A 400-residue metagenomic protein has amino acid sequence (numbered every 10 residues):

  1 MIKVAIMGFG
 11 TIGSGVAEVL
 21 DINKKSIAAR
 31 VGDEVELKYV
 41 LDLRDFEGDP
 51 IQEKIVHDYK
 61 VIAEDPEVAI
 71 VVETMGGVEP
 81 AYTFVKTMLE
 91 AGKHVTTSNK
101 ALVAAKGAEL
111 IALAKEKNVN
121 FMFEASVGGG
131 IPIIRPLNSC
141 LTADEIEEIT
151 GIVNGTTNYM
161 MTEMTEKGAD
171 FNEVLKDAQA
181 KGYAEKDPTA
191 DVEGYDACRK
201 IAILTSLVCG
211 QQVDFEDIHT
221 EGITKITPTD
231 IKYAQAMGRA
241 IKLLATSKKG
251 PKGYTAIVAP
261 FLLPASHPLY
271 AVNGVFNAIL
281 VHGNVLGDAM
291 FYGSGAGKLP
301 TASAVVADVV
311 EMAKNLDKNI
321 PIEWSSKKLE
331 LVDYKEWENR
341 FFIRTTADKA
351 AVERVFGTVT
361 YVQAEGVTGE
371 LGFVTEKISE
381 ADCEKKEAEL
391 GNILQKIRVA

Functional and structural regions predicted by a protein language model:
M1-E90: N-terminal glycine-/serine-/threonine-rich beta1-alpha1-beta2 phosphate-ribose binding loop of Rossmann-like
A81-T87, S98-N138: Rossmann-fold NAD(P)-binding glycine/threonine-rich loop
H94-T96: A short hydrophobic/small-residue beta-strand
S139-T205: Conserved anion/nucleotide-ligand pocket segment
L175-A271, F276-A278: Substrate-binding/catalytic subdomain of NAD(P)-dependent oxidoreductase enzymes
P260-N284, K298, G357-T368, T375-K377: Low-complexity, glycine/alanine/valine/leucine- and proline-rich hydrophobic stretches
P268-E323, L329-E336: ATP-dependent carboxylate/acyl-activation modules
V309-A400: A conserved regulatory-domain signal marking ACT and ACT-like small-molecule sensing domains and adjacent regulatory
